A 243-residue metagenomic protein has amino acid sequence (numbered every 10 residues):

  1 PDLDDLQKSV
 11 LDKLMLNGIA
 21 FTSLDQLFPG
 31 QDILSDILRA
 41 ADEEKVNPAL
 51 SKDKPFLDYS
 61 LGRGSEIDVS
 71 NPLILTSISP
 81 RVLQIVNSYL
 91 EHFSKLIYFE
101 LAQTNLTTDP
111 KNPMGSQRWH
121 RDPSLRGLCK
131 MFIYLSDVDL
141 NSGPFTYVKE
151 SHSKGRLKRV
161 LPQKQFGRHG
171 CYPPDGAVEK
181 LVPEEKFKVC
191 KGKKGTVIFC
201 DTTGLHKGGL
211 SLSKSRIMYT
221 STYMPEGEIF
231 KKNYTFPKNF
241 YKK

Functional and structural regions predicted by a protein language model:
P1, N47, L157-P162, V197-F199 (+1 more regions): Non-heme Fe(II)/2-oxoglutarate
P1-Q117: Non-heme Fe(II)-dependent double-stranded beta-helix
F28, L125, H206: Glycine-rich nucleotide phosphate-binding loop and flanking beta-alpha elements of Rossmann-like dinucleotide-binding
H92, H120-S124, L135-P144, E150-H152: Active-site region of the double-stranded beta-helix
N112-Q117, C129-K130, N141-V148, R156-V160 (+2 more regions): A short secondary-structure junction signal
Q117-G127, E185, G192, K214-S215: A short beta-loop-beta micro-motif enriched in histidine and acidic residues
S124-L140, K191-G192, F199, T222-P225: Short, conserved beta-strand element in jelly-roll/cupin
N141-L205, E228: Double-stranded beta-helix
